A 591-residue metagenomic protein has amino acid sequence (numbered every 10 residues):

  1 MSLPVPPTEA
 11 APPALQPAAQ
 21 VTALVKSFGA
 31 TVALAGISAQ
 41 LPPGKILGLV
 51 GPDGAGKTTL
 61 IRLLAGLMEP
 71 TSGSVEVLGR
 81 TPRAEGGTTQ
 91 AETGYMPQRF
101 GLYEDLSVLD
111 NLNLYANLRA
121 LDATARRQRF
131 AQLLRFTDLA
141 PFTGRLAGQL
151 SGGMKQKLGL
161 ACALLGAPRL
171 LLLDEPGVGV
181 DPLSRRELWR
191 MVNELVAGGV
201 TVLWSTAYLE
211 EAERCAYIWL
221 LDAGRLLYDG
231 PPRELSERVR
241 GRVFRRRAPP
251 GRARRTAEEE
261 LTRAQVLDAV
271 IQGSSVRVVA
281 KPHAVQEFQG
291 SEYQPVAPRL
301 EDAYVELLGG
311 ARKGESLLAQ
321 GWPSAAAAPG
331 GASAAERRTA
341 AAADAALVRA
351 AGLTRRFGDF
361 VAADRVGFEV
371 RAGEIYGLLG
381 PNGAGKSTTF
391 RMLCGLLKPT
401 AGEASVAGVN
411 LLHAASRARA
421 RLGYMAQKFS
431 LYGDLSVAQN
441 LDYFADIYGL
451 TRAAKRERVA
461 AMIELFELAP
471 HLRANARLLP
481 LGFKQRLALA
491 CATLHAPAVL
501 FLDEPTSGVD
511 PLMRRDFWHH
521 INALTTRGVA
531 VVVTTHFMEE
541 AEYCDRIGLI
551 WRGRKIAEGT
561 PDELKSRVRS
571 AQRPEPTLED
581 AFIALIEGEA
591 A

Functional and structural regions predicted by a protein language model:
A65, C394: Helix-to-loop junction immediately C-terminal to a conserved catalytic motif
G73-A84, T88-T89, G402-N410, R417-A418: Conserved ABC transporter NBD signature motif
N113, N117, T124-F142, D442 (+2 more regions): Conserved ABC ATPase "signature" region
L171-E175, L500-D503: Catalytic Walker B motif of ABC-type/P-loop ATPase nucleotide-binding domains
R190-K281, F517-V533, M538-A591: ABC transporter nucleotide-binding domain
